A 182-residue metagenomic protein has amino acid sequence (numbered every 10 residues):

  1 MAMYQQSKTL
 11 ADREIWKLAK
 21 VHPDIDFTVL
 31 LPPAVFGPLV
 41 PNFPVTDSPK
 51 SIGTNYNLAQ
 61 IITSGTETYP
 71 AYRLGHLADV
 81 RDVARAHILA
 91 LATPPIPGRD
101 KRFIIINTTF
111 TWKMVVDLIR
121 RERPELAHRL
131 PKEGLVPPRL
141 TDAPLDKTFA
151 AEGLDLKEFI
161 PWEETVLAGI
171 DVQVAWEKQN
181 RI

Functional and structural regions predicted by a protein language model:
M1-T28: Active-site Tyr-X1-5-Lys
S7, G75-R81, F110, I160: Residue-level signal for the nucleotide or nucleotide-sugar donor/cofactor binding architecture
H22-I25, G37-N55, A90-K101: Glycine/proline-rich active-site loop of Rossmann-fold NAD(P)-dependent oxidoreductases
L30-T68, R73: C-terminal beta-strand-loop-alpha-helix "lid" module of Rossmann-like NAD(P)-dependent dehydrogenases
N57-R102: Alpha-helical substrate-binding/gating segment
G134-D155: Conserved C-terminal active-site "lid" loop/helix of NAD(P)H-dependent oxidoreductases that clamps the redox cofactor
I160-I182: Amphipathic terminal alpha-helices
